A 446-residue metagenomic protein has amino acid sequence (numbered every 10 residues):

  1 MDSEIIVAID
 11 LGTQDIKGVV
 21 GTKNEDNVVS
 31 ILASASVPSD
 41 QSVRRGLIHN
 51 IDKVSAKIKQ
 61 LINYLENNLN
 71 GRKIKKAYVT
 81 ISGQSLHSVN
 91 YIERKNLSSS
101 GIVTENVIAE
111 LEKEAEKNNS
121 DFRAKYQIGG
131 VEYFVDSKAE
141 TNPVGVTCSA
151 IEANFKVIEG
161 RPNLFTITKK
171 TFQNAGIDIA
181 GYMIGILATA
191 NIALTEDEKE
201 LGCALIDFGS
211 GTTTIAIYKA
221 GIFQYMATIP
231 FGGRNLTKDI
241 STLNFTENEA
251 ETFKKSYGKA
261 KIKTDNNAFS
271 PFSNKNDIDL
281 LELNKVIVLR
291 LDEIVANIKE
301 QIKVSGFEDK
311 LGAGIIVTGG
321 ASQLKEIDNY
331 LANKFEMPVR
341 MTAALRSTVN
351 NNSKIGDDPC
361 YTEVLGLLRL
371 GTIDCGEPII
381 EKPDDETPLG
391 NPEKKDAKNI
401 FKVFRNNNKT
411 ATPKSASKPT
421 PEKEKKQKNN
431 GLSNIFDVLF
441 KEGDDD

Functional and structural regions predicted by a protein language model:
M1-D15, V19-C203, E247, I380-D446: Nucleotide/phosphate-binding catalytic cleft detector across ATP-hydrolyzing and phosphate-transferring enzymes
M1-I6, K23-N24, I31-S36, N50 (+5 more regions): C-terminal region/appendage detector
A8-I9, G18, V79, F172 (+5 more regions): Residue-level signature of catalytic and energy-coupling elements of molecular machines, predominantly ATP/GTP-dependent
I9-D15, I81-S82, D197, L205-T212 (+3 more regions): A short acidic Gly-Thr/Ser loop motif
V20-G21, Y91-I92, I217-K219, D328-Y330: Short amphipathic alpha-helical segments
V135-G145, A204-S210, D292-E300: Short, composition-biased local secondary-structure segments
F155-E159, K285, T318: Generic amphipathic alpha-helical segments used as scaffolds and interaction surfaces in large, multi-domain proteins
Y225: Second-shell loop/turn segments in exported
